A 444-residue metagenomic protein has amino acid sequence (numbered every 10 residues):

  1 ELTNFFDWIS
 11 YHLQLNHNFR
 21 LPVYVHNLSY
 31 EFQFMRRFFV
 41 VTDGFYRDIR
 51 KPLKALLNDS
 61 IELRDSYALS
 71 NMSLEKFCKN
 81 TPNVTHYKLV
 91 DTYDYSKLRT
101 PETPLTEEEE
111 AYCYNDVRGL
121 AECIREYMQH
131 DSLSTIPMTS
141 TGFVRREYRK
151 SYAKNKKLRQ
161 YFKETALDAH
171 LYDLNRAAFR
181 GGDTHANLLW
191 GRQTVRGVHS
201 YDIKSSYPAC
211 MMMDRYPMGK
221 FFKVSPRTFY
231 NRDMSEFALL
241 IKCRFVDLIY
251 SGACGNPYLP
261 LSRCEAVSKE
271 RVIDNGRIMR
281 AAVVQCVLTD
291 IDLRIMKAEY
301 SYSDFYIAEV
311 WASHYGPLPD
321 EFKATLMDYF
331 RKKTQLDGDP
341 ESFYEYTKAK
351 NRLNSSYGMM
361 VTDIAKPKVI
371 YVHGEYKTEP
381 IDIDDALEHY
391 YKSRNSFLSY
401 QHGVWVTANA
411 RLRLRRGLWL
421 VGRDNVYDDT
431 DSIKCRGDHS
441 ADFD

Functional and structural regions predicted by a protein language model:
L2-N27, F32-D444: Conserved acidic
